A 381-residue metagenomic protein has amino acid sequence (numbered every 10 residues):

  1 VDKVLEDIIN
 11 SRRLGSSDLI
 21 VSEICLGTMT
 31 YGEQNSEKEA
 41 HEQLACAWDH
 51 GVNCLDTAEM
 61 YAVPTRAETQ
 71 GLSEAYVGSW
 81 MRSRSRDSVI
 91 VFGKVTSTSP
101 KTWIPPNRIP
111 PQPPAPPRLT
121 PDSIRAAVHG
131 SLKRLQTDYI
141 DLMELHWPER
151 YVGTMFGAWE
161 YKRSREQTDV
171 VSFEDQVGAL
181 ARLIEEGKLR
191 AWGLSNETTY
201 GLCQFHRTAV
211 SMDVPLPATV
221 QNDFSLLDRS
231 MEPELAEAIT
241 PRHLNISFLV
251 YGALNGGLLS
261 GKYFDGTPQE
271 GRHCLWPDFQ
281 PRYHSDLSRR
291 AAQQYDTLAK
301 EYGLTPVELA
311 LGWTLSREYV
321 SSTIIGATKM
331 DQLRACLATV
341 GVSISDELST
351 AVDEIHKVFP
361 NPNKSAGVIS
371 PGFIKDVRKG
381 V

Functional and structural regions predicted by a protein language model:
V1-V95, D122-R125, D138, A179 (+1 more regions): N-terminal binding-site loop/beta-alpha segment at the start of enzyme catalytic domains that lines or forms
I8, V63, P148-E354, D376-V381: Beta/alpha (TIM)-barrel catalytic core signal, keyed to glycine-rich beta->alpha loops juxtaposed to Asp/Glu that bind
L14, L26, A40, L55 (+11 more regions): Conserved, mostly hydrophobic/aromatic
G15-G32, F92-P114, E144, R150-E160: N-terminal small/glycine-rich loop or linker at the start of catalytic domains across soluble metabolic enzymes
T28-K38, R108-S123, R163-V171: Active-site mouth loops of central-metabolism enzymes
A40, S73, I124, V128 (+3 more regions): Aromatic/hydrophobic pocket-lining residues that form the small-molecule binding cavity in soluble enzyme cores
S85-T96, P100-I104, S247-G257: Glycine-rich, aromatic-flanked loop segments that form ligand/cofactor-binding clefts across common enzyme folds
I104-E144, D223, L227: Active-site gating/metal-coordination segments in enzymes
